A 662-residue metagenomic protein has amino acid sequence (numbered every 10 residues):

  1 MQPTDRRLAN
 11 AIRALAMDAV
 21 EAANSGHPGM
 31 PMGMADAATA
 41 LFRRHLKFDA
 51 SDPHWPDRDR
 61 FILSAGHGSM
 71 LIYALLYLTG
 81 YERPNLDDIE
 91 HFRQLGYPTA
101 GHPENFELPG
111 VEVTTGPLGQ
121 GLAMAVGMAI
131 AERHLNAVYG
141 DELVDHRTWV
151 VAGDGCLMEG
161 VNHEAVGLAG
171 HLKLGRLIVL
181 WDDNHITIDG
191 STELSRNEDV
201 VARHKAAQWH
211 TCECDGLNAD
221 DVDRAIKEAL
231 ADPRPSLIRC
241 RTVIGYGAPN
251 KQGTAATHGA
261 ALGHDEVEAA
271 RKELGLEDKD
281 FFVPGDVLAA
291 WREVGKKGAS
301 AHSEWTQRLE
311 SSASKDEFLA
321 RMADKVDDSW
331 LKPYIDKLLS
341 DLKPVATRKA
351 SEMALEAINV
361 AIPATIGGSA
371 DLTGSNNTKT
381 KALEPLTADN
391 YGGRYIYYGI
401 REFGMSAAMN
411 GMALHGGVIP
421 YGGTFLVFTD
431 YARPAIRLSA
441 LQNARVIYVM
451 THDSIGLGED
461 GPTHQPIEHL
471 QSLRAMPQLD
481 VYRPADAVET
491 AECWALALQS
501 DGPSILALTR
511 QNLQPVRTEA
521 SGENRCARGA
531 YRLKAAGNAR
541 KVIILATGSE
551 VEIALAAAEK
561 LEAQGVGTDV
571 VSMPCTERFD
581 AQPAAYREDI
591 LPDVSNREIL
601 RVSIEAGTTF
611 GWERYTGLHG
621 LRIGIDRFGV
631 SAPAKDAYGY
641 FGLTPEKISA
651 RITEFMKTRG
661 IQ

Functional and structural regions predicted by a protein language model:
Q2, A19-P28, P56-A65, L108-G119 (+2 more regions): A short glycine/serine-rich beta->alpha loop
A9-S25, W181-N184: N-terminal capping segment at the start of a domain
A23, D59-R60, V111-T114, D141-E159 (+5 more regions): A short, small-residue-rich loop immediately preceding and capping a beta-strand
M34-L172, K379-T380, M412, T518: Cofactor-binding active-site loop characterized by glycine-rich and histidine/acidic residues
P56-D57, R239-A248, Q252-S329: Terminal amphipathic helices with adjacent charged low-complexity linkers/tails
E82-G110, T365-Y391, G567-D580: Anionic-ligand anchoring segments at beta-strand to alpha-helix junctions in alpha/beta enzyme folds, i.e., glycine
Q94-F106, M124, I130, H134-D145 (+4 more regions): Thiamine diphosphate
T306-R445, G502, G522-R532, N538 (+3 more regions): Non-catalytic terminal/interface segments that mediate subunit docking, oligomerization, and allosteric communication
